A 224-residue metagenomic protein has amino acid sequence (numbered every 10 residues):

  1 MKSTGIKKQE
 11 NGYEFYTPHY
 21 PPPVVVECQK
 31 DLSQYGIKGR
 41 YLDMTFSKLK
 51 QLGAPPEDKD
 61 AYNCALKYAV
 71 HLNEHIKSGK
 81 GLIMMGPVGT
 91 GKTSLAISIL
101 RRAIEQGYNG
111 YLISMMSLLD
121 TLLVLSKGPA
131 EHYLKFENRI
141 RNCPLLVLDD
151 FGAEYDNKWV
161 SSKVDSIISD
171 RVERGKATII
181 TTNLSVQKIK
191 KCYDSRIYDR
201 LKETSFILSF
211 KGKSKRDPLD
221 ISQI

Functional and structural regions predicted by a protein language model:
M1-D60, K67, I207-L208, G212 (+1 more regions): A short, basic N-terminal segment
D58-N63, I104-N142: Short glycine-rich substrate-engagement loop in P-loop NTPases that contacts/grips substrate
N63-I76: Pre-Walker A adenine-sensing motif
K77-A96: Walker A/P-loop nucleotide-binding motif
S94-Y108: P-loop NTPase Walker A phosphate-binding motif
Y108-N109, N142-L145, R174-I180: Loop/turn-to-beta-strand initiation segments
L118-L125, F151-I224: Replace "adjacent to P-loop NTPase cores in ATP/GTP-dependent enzymes" with "adjacent to NTP-binding cores
